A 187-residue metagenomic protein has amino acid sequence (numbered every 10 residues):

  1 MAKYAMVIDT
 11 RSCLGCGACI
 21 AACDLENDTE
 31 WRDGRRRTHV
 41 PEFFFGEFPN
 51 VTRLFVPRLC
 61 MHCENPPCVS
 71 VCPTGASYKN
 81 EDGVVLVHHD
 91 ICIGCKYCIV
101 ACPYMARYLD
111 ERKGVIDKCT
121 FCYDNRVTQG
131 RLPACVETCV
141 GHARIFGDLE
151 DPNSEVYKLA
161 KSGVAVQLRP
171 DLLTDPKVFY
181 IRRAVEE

Functional and structural regions predicted by a protein language model:
M1-E187: Non-ligating segments of multi-cofactor redox enzymes
